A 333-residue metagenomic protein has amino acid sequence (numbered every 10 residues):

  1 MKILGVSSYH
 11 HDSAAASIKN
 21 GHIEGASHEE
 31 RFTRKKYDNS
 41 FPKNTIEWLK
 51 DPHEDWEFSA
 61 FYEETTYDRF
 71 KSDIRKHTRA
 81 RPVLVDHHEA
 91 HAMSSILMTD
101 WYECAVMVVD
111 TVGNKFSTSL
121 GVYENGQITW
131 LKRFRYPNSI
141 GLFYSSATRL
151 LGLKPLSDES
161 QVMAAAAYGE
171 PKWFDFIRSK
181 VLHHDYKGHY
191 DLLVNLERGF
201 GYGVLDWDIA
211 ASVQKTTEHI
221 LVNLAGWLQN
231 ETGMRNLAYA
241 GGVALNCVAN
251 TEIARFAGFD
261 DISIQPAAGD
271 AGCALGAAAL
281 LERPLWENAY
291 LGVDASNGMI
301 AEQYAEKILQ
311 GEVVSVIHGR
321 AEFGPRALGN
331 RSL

Functional and structural regions predicted by a protein language model:
M1-L333: Short acidic/glycine-rich loops and adjacent helix/strand connectors that line catalytic pockets where negatively
